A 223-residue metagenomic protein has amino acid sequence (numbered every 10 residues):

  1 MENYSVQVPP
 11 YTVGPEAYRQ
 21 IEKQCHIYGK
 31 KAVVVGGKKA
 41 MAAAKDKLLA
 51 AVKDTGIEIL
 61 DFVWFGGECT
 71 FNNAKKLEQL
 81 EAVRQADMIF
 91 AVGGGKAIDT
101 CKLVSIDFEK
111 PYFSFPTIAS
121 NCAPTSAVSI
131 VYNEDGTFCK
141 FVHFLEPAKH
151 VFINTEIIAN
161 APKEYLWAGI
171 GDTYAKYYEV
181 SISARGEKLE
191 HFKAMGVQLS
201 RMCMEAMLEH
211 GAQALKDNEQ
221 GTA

Functional and structural regions predicted by a protein language model:
M1-M88: ATP/NTP phosphate-donor binding region
P9, I106-S200: A glycine/threonine-rich phosphate-anchoring loop and its flanking beta-alpha core in nucleotide/phosphate-binding
Y18, M41-K45, F71, K96-L103 (+1 more regions): Short glycine/serine/threonine-rich phosphate/pyrophosphate-binding segments that cradle anionic phosphate groups
Y28, T55, R84, I158-A159 (+2 more regions): Change "in soluble alpha/beta enzymes" to "in soluble alpha/beta proteins
K31-V33, L60, D87-F90, P111-P116 (+1 more regions): Structural motif
E81-V104, F108-A119: A short, small-residue-rich loop immediately preceding and capping a beta-strand
L189-A223: Active-site segments that bind and position negatively charged phosphate/pyrophosphate groups
